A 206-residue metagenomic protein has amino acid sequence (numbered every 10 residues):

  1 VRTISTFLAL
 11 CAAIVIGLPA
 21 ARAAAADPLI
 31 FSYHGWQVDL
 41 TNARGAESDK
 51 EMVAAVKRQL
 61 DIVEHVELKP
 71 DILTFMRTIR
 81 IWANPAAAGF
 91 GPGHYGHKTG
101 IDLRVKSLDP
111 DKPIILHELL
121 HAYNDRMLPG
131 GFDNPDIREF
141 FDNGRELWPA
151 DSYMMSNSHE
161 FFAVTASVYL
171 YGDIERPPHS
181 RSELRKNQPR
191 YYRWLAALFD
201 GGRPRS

Functional and structural regions predicted by a protein language model:
V1-I4: Positively charged n-region of N-terminal signal peptides that target proteins for export
F7-G17: Bacterial N-terminal signal peptides
A20-A25: Sec/Tat signal peptide C-region and signal peptidase I cleavage site
W36-K98: Auxiliary, metal-adjacent structural segments of Zn-dependent hydrolase domains
A46-K57, D109-I114, Y153-N157, S182-P189: Soluble non-cytosolic domains of exported or imported proteins
R77-K112, L116-D125: Active-site scaffold of zinc-dependent metalloenzymes
L116-N143: Acidic, glycine-rich loop-and-strand cores that form catalytic or ligand-binding grooves in diverse globular domains
R138-S206: Metalloprotease/metallohydrolase-associated module, dominated by Zn2+-dependent proteases
